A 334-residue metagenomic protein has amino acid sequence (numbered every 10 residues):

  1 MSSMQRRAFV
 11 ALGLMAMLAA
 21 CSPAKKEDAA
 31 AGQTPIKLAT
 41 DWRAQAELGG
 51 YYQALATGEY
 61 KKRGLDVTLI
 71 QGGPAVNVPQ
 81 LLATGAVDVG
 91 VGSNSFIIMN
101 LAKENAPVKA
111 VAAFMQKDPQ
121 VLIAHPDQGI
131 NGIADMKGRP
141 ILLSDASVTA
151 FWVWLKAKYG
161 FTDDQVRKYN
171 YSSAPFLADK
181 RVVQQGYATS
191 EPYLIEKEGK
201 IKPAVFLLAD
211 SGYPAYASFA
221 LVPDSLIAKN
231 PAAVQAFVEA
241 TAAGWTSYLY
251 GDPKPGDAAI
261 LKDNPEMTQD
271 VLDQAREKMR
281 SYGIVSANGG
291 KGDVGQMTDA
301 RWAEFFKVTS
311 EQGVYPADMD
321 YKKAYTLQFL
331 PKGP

Functional and structural regions predicted by a protein language model:
M1-M4: N-terminal secretory signal peptides that target proteins for export/translocation
R6-V10: N-terminal export leaders
M17-A20: C-terminal motif of bacterial Sec signal peptides marking the signal peptidase cleavage site
S22-K25: Bacterial signal peptide processing site
A30-Y169, S173-T189, P214: Short, glycine-/small- and polar/acidic-enriched structural segments that line small-molecule recognition paths
F96, Q128, Y171-E266: Pocket-lining segment of extracytoplasmic ligand-binding domains
A228-Q312: Secondary-structure end/capping motifs
D299-P334: Conserved C-terminal helix/tail region of periplasmic/extracytoplasmic solute-binding proteins
